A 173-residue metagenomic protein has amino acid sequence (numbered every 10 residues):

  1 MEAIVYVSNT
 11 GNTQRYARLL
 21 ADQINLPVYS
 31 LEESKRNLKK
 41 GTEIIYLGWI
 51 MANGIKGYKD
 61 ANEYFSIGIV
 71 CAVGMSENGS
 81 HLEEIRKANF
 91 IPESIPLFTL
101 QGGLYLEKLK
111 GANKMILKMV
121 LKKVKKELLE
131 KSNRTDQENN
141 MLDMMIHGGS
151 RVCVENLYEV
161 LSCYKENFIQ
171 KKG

Functional and structural regions predicted by a protein language model:
M1-Y64, S162-G173: N-terminal beta1-alpha1-beta2 submodule of the flavodoxin-like/Rossmannoid cofactor-binding fold
G11-Q14, N78-G79, L106, R151: Loop/helix-junction capping segments adjacent to catalytic residues or to phosphate/diphosphate-binding pockets
D22, D60, E83-K87, K114 (+4 more regions): Charged/polar, solvent-exposed surface patches and flexible loops
E32-A112: Helix-loop-strand module that forms the ligand-binding subsite of alpha/beta enzymes
I55-S66, L104-K118, V124-D143: Extended, charge-rich low-complexity interaction segments
M119-G173: Glycine-rich phosphate/pyrophosphate-binding loop and the adjoining helix
